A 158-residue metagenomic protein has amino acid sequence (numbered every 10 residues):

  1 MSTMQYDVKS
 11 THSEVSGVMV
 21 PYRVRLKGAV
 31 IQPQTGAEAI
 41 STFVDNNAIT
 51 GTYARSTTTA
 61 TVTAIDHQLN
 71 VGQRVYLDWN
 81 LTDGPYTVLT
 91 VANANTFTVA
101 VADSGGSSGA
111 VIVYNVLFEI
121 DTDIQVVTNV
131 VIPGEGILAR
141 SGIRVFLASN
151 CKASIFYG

Functional and structural regions predicted by a protein language model:
M1-R23, L147-G158: C-terminal interaction-tip segments
V15-P21, E119-R144, F156-G158: Beta-sandwich interaction modules
R23-Q34, V75, G142-V145: A short beta-strand element within beta-rich, extracytoplasmic domains of secreted/secretory-pathway proteins
K27, A37-S41, Q73-V75, C151-A153: Short beta-strand/loop motifs in extracellular/secreted proteins, especially within beta-sandwich accessory domains
Q34, V91-A92, L138-R140, A148: A short, compositionally biased micro-patch
Q34-E38, D66-N70, A148-N150: Short proline/glycine-enriched turn/loop motifs at strand-loop junctions of beta-rich domains
G36-A48, Y114-I120, S154-F156: Short, surface-exposed beta-strand/strand-loop-strand elements in extracellular ectodomains
A48-N115: Small/polar beta-strand repeat architecture
